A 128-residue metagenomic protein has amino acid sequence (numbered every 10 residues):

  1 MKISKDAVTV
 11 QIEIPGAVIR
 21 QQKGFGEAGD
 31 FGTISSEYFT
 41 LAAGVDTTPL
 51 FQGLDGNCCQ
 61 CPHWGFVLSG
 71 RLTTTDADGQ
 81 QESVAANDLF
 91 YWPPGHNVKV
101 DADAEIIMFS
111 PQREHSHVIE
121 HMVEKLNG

Functional and structural regions predicted by a protein language model:
M1-T48, D55, G128: A short, N-terminal "cap"/entry segment at the start of jelly-roll beta-barrel domains of the cupin/DSBH fold
Q11, S36-Y38, W64, Q81 (+2 more regions): Conserved hydrophobic/aromatic beta-strand scaffold that supports enzyme active sites
G26-G29, T74-D78: Short acidic, glycine-rich loop/turn motifs
G32-I34, P94-I119: Ligand-binding loop in jelly-roll beta-barrel domains
N57-T74: Short, conserved beta-strand element in jelly-roll/cupin
D76-G95: Short acidic-glycine-tyrosine-enriched beta hairpin
A85-A86, H117-H121: A short, polar/proline- and glycine-enriched secondary-structure boundary/capping micro-motif
M122-G128: Glycine- and charge-enriched low-complexity intrinsically disordered segments
